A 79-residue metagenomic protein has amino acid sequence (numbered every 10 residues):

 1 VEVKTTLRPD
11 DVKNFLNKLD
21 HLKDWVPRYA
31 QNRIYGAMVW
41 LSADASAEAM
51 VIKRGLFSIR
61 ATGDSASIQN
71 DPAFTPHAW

Functional and structural regions predicted by a protein language model:
V1-D11, F15-D20, G36: Conserved catalytic cores of phosphodiester-cleaving nucleases, focusing on short active-site segments
E2-T5, D11, Y29, M50 (+1 more regions): Generic detector of bulky aromatic hydrophobic side chains
D11-N14, H21-W25, S58-T62: Short, surface-exposed linear patches
H21-N32, K53: Arginine/glycine-rich "motif VI" loop of SF2 helicases in the C-terminal RecA-like domain
I34-W79: Domain-level recognition of nuclease-like catalytic cores that cleave nucleotide substrates
